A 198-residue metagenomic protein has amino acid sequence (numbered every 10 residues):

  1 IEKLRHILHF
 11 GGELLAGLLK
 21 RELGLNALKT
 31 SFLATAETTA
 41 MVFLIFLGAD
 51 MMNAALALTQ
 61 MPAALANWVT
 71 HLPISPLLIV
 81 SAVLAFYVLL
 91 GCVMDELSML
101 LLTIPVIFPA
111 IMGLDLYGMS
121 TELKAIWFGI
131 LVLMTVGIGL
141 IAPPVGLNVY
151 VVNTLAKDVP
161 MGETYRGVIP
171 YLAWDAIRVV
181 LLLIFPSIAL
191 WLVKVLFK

Functional and structural regions predicted by a protein language model:
I1-K198: Alpha-helical transmembrane segments of multi-pass membrane transport proteins
